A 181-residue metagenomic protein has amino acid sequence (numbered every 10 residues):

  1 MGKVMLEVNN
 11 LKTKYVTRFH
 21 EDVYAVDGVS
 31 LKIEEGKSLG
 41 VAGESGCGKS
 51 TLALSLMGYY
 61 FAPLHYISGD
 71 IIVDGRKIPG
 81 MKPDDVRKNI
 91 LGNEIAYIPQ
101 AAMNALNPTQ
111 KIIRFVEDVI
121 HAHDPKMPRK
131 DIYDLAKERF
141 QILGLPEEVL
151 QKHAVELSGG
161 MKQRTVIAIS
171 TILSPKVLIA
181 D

Functional and structural regions predicted by a protein language model:
G2-M5, K14-G28, Y59-H65, K82-V86 (+1 more regions): A short, flexible loop at the N-terminus of ABC-type nucleotide-binding domains that lies
A42-G43: The feature captures the beta-strand-to-loop junction immediately N-terminal to the Walker
H65-K77: Conserved ABC transporter NBD signature motif
A101, P108-A122: Q-loop/switch helix immediately C-terminal to the Walker
K130-E148: Conserved ABC ATPase "signature" region
H153-L157, M161: Conserved ABC ATPase signature
I172-K176: A short, proline-enriched helix->beta-strand linker immediately N-terminal to the Walker B motif in ABC-type P-loop
